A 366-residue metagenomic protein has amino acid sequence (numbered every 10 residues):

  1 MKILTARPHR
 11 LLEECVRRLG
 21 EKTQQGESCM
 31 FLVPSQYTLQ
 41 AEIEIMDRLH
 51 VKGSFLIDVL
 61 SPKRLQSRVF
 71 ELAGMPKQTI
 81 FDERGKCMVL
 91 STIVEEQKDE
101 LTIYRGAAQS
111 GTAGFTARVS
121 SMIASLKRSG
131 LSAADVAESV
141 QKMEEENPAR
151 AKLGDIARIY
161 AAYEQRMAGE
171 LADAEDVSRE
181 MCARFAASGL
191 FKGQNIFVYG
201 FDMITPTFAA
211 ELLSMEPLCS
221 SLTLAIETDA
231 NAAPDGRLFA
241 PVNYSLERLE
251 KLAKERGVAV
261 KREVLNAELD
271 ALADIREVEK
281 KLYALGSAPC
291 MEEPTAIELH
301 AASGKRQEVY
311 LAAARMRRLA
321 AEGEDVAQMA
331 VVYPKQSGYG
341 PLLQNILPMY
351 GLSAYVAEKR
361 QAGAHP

Functional and structural regions predicted by a protein language model:
M1-E44, S54, L190-G193, F197-P366: Conserved motor-region signature of P-loop NTPase helicases/translocases
K2-R7, E96-G200, T207, A233-G236 (+1 more regions): Accessory N-terminal region flanking or inserted into the helicase ATPase core in nucleic-acid motor proteins
C15-L19, L90, Y163, M181-F185 (+1 more regions): Generic hydrophobic alpha-helical segments
Q25-E138, E144: Conserved P-loop NTPase-based nucleic-acid remodeling module centered on helicase motor cores
L39, I43, L60-K63, S67 (+9 more regions): Non-catalytic, well-ordered alpha-helical scaffold segments
E71, M75, Q165-G169, R318: General structural signal for alpha-helix termini and helix-helix connectors
T79-D82, K152, L238, V242: Residue-level preference for long, well-ordered alpha-helices that form the structural scaffold of enzyme catalytic
